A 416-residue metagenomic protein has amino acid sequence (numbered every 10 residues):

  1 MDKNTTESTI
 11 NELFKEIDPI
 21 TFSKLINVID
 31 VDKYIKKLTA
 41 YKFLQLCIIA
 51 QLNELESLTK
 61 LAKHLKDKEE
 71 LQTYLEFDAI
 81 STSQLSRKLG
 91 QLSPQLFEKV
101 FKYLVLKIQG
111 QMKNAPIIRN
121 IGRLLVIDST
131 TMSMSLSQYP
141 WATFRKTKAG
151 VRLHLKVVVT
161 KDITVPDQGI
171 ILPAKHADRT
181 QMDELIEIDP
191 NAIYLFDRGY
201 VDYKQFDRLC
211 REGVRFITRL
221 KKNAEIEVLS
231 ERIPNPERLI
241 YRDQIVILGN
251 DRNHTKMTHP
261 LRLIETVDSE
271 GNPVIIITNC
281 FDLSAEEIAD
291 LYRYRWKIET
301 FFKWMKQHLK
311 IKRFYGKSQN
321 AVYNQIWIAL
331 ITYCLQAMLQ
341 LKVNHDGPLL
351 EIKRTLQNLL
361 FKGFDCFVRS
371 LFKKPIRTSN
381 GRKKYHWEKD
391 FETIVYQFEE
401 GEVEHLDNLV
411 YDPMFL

Functional and structural regions predicted by a protein language model:
M1-H64, G90-L92, L96, V100-K107 (+3 more regions): Single, function-defining residue in the core of a domain
K66-L75: Extended, structured, electrostatic nucleic-acid-contact surfaces
Y74-P94: Major-groove recognition helix of helix-turn-helix-like DNA-binding domains
F77, I118-R119: Short helix-terminating capping/connector loops at secondary-structure junctions
A142-K146: Extracellular beta-strand-rich solenoid/capping regions of secreted or surface-exposed proteins that bind or remodel
